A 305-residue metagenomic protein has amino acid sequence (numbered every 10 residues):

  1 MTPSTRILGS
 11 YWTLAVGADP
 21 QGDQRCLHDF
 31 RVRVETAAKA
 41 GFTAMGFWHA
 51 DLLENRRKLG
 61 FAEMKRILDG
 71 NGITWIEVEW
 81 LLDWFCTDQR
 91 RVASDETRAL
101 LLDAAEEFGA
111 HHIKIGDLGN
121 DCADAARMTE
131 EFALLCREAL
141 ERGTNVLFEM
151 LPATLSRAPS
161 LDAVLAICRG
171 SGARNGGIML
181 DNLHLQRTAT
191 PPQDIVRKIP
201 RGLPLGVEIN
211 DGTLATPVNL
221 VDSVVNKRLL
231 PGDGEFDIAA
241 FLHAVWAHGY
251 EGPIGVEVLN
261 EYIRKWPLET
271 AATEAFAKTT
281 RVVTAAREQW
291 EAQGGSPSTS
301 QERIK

Functional and structural regions predicted by a protein language model:
M1-E107, L140, N175-G177, G202-P204 (+3 more regions): N-terminal pre-domain/capping segments
G9-T13, F47-D51, E77-L82, H112-D117 (+4 more regions): A cross-domain feature marking catalytic cores of carbohydrate-active enzymes and several ubiquitous metabolic/repair
G17, C122, L155-S156, R187-T188 (+3 more regions): Flexible glycine/acidic-rich beta-alpha junction loops that bind and position SAM and/or redox cofactors in anaerobic
Q24-C26, W48-G60, D83-S94, L118-R127 (+4 more regions): Acidic-and-aromatic substrate-binding clefts and catalytic sites of carbohydrate-active enzymes
T43-A44, T74, H111, N145 (+1 more regions): Residue-level detector of anion-binding/catalytic polar loops
A44-M45, L134-E235, A286-R287: Acidic/histidine-rich catalytic cores of soluble enzymes
D103-A126, F132-A133, A139: Hydrophobic alpha-helical segments and helix pairs
L242-E257: Short glycine/proline-rich, acidic loop/turn segments that cap or connect secondary-structure elements
